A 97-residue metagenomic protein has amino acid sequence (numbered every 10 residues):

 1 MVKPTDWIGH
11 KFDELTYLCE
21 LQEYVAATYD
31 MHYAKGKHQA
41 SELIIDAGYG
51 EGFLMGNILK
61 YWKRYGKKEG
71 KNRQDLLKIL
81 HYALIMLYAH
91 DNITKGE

Functional and structural regions predicted by a protein language model:
M1-E97: Intrinsically disordered, low-complexity regulatory regions that flank transcription factor DNA-binding cores
